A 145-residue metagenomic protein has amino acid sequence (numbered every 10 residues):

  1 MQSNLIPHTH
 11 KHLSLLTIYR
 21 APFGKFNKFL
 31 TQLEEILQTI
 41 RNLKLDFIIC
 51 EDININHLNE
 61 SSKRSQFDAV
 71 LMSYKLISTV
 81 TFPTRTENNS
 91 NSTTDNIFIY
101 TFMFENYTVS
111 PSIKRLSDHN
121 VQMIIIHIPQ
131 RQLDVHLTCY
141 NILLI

Functional and structural regions predicted by a protein language model:
M1-N4, E34-I36, F82-R85, T108-P111: Eukaryotic intrinsically disordered and solvent-exposed regulatory patches
S3, H10-F23, I48-C50: Active-site-proximal beta-strand elements of phosphoester/diester hydrolases
N4-H12, L43, T101-I145: Surface polyanion/phosphate-binding segment centered on an Asp-His-Pro turn
I18, C50, T79, I125-H127: Structured beta-strand/turn binding interfaces of compact recognition modules in eukaryotic regulators
R20-P22, N54-N56, M103-F104, P129-R131: Short, solvent-exposed loop/turn segments at secondary-structure junctions
G24, T84-N89, K114-S117: A short acidic, often aromatic-flanked loop/helix-cap motif at beta-alpha or helix-coil junctions that lines enzyme
K28-T31, E60-K63, S110-S112, H136-C139: Short coil/turn segments at secondary-structure boundaries
F29-F102: Metal-dependent phosphoesterases centered on the DNase I-like endonuclease/exonuclease/phosphatase
